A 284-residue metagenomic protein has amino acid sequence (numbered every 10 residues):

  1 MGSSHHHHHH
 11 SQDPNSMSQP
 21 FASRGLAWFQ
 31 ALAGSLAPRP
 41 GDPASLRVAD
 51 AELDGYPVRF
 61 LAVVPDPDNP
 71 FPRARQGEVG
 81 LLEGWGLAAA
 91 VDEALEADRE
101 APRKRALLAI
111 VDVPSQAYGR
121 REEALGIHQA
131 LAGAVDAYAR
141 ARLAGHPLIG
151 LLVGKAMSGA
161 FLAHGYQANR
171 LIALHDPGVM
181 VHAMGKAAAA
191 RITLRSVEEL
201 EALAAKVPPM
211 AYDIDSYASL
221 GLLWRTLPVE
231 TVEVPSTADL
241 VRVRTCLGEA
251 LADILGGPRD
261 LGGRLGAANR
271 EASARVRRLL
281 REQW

Functional and structural regions predicted by a protein language model:
G2-H5, Q12-P40, A190, L194-W284: Amphipathic alpha-helical segments at domain termini/boundaries
R39-P57: N-terminal short beta-loop-beta anion/metal-coordinating cradle
D54-G84: STAS-typified acidic loop motif
F60-A62, A109, G150: Structural beta-sheet core signal
P70-A74, Y118-E123: Short acidic, glycine/proline-rich loop/turn micro-motifs
G80-A94, L125-V135, L240-L247: Well-ordered, non-membrane alpha-helical segments in soluble/globular domains
W85-Y118: A structural preference for short, pocket-lining loop segments at secondary-structure junctions
E122-D239: Conserved catalytic cores of soluble enzyme domains, especially glycine-rich substrate-binding beta-alpha loops
